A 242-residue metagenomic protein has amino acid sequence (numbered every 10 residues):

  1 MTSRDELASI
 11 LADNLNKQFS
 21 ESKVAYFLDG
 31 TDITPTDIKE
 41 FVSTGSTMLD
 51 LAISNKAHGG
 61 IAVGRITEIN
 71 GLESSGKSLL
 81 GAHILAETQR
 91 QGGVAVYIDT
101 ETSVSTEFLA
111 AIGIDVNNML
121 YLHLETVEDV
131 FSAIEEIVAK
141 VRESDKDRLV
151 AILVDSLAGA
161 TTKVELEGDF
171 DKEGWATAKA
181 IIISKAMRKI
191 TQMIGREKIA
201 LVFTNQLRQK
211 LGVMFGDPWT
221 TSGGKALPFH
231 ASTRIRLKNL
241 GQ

Functional and structural regions predicted by a protein language model:
M1-I38: Positively charged, polar, low-complexity stretches
L15, S20, K39-M119, V130-A139: The Walker A/P-loop phosphate-binding site
F27, L49, I69, L109 (+3 more regions): Residue-level signature of catalytic and energy-coupling elements of molecular machines, predominantly ATP/GTP-dependent
D32-I33, E101-S105, I114, E125-E128 (+6 more regions): Conserved nucleotide-binding/hydrolysis micro-motifs of P-loop NTPases
Q89-G92, I112-M119, G168-A176, P218-G224: A short alpha->loop->secondary-structure connector
E125-I199: Phosphate-binding/switch loop-helix module in NTP-utilizing enzymes
W175-Q242: Phosphate-binding/switch region of NTP-binding enzymes
